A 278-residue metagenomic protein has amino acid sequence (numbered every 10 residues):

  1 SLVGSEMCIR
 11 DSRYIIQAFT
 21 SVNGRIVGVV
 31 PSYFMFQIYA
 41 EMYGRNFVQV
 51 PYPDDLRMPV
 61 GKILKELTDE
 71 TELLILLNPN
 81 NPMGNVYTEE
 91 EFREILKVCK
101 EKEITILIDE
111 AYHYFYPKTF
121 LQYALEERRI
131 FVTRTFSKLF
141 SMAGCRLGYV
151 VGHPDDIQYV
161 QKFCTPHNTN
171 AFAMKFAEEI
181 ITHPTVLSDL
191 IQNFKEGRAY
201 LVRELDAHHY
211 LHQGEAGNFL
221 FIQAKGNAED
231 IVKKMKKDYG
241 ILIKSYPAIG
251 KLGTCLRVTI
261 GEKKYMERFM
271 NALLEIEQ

Functional and structural regions predicted by a protein language model:
L2-I9: Short, small-residue-biased leader/transition segments that mark boundaries at the very start of proteins
A18-L76: PLP-dependent aminotransferase-like
Y43, E101-K102, E127, H208 (+1 more regions): Helix C-cap/helix->beta junction micro-motif
D54-Y114: Active-site phosphate-binding strand-loop segment of PLP-dependent enzymes
E90, K237-D238, A248-Q278: PLP-dependent enzyme catalytic core of the Aspartate aminotransferase-like
R129-L205, Y210-Q213: PLP-dependent aminotransferase class I/II
K195, A207-Y239: Conserved PLP-binding catalytic core of the aspartate aminotransferase-like
